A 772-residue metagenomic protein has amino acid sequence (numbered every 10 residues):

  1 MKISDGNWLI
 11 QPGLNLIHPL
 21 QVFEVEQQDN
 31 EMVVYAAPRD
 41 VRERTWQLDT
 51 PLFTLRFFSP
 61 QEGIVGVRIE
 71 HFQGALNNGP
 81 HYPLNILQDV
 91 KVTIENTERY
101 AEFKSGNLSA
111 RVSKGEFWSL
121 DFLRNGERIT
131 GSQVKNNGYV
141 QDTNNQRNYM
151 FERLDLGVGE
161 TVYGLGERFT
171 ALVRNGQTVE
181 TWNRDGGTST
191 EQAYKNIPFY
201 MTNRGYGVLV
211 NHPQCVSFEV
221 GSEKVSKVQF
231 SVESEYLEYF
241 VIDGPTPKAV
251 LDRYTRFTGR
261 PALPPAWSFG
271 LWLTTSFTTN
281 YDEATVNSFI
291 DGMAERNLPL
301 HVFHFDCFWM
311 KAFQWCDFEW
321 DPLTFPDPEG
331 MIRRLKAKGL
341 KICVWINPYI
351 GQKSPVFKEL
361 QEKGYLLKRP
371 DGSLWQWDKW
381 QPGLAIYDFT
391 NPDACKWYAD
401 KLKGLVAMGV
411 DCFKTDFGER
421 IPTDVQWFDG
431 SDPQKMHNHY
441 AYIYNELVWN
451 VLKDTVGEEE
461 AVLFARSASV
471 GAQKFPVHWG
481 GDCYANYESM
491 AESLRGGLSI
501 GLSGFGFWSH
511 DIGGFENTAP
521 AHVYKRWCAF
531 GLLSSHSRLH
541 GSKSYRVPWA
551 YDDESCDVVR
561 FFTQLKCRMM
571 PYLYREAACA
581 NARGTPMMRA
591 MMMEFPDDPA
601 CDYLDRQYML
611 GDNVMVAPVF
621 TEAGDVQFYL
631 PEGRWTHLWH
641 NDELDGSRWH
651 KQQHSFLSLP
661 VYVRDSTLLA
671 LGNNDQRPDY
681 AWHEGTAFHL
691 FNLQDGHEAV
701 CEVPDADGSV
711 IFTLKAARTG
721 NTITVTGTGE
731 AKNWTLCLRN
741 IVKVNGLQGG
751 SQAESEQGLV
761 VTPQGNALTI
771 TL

Functional and structural regions predicted by a protein language model:
K2-S4, N15, Q47, E70-F72 (+7 more regions): Catalytic and substrate-binding clefts that recognize carbohydrates or anionic sugar/phosphate headgroups
Q28, S59-G63, H71, E116: Residue-level recognition of beta-strand termini and adjacent short loop/turns
V34-A36, F57, I69, E102-N107 (+2 more regions): Short, well-ordered beta-strand segments enriched in hydrophobic/aromatic residues
I64-V65, S109, S119, P198-F199 (+20 more regions): Beta-sheet entry/capping signal
E70-F72, H81, P299-V559, E594-D598 (+1 more regions): Aromatic- and carboxylate-enriched substrate-binding clefts and catalytic-loop regions of carbohydrate-active enzymes
N77-T93, K368, L638-F656, G746-G765: Solvent-exposed beta-strand/loop surfaces of large extracellular or lumenal domains
S189-T190, P264, T275-F325: A conserved hydrophobic secondary-structure block that centers on an alpha-helix together with its immediately flanking
W449-V462, A468-W479, E492-G496, I500-H510 (+2 more regions): Catalytic core of carbohydrate-active enzymes
